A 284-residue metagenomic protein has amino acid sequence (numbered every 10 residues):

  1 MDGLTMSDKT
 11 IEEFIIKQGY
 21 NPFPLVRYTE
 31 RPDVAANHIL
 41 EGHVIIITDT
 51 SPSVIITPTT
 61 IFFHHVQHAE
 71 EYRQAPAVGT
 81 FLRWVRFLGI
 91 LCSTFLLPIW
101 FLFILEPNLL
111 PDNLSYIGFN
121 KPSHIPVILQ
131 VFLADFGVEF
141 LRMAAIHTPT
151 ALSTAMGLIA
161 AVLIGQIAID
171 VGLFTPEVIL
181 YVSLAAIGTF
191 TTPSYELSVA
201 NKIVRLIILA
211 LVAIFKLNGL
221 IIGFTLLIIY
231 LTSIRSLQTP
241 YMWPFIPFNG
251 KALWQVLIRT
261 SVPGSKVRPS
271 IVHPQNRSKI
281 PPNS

Functional and structural regions predicted by a protein language model:
M1-Q130, L237-G264, P274-P282: Cytosolic regulatory modules rich in charged/polar residues
T48, T150, F215, G219: Active-site proximal loops enriched in glycine and acidic residues that flank catalytic Cys/His/Asp and coordinate
I61-I208: Transmembrane alpha-helical segments that form the functional core of multipass membrane systems
V178, S183-S284: Hydrophobic alpha-helical transmembrane segments of membrane transport and translocation systems, primarily multi-pass
